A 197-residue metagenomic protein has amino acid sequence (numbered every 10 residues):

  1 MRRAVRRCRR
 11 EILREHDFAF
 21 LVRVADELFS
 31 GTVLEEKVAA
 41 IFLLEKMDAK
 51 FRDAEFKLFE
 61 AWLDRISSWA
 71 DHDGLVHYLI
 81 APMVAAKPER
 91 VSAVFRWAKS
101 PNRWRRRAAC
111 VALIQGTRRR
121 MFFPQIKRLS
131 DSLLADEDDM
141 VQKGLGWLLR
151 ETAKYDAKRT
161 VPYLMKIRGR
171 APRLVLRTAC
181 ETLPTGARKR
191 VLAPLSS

Functional and structural regions predicted by a protein language model:
M1-S197: Alpha-helical scaffold domains
